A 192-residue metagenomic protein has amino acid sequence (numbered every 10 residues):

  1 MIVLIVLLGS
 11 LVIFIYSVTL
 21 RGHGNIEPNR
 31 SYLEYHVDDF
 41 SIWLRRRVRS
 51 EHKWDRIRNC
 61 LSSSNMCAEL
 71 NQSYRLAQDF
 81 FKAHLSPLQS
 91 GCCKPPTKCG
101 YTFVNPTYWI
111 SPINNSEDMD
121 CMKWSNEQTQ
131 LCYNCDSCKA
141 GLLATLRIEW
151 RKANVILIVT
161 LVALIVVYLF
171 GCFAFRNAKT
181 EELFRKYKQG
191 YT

Functional and structural regions predicted by a protein language model:
M1-Y35, L157-T192: Signature of small four-pass
V12-K152: Disulfide- and glycan-decorated extracellular loop modules of small multi-pass membrane proteins, especially 4-TM
